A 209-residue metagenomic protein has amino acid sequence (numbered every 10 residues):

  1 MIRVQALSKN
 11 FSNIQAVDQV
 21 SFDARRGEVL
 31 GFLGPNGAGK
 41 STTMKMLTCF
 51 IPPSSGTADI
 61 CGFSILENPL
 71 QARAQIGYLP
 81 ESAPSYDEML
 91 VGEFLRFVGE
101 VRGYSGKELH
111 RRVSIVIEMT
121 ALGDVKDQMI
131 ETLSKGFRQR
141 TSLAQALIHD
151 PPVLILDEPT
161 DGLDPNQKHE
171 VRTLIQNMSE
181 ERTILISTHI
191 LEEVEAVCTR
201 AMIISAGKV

Functional and structural regions predicted by a protein language model:
A24, G56-E67, A72: Conserved ABC transporter NBD signature motif
E88, M129-G136: Conserved ABC ATPase signature
R96, E100, K107-V125: Conserved ABC ATPase "signature" region
L154-E158: Catalytic Walker B motif of ABC-type/P-loop ATPase nucleotide-binding domains
V194-A196: A short, surface-exposed alpha-helical micro-motif characterized by mixed small hydrophobic and charged/polar residues
